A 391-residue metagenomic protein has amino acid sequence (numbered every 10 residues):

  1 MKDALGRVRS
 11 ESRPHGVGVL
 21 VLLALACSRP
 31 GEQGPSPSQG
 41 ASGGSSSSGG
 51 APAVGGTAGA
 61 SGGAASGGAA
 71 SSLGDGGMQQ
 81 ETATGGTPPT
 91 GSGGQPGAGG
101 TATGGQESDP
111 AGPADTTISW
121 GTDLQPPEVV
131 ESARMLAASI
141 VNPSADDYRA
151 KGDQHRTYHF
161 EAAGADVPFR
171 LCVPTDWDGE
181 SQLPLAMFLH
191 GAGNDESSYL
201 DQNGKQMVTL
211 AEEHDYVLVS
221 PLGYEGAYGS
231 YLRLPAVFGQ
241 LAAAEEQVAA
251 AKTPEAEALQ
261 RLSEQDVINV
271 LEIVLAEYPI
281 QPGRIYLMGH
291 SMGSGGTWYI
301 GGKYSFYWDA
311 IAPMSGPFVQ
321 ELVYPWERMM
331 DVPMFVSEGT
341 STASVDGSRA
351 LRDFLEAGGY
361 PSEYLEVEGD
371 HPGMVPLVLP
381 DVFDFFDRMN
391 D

Functional and structural regions predicted by a protein language model:
M1-S12: N-terminal secretory signal peptides that target proteins for export/translocation
A24-A26: C-terminal motif of bacterial Sec signal peptides marking the signal peptidase cleavage site
S28-P37, G74, P88, Q95 (+7 more regions): A domain-start/cap signature at the N-terminus of enzymes
E32-S45, V54: Short, low-complexity, disordered segments immediately C-terminal to signal peptides in bacterial exported proteins
G44, G50, G56-G59, G63 (+5 more regions): Periodic glycine anchor positions in long extracellular repeat architectures
H155, A165-P168, S181-P279: Serine-hydrolase catalytic machinery in alpha/beta-hydrolase-like enzymes
N194, L275-E277, G283-M330: Primarily recognizes the serine-hydrolase "nucleophile elbow" in alpha/beta-hydrolase and SGNH/GDSL folds
A310-N390: The feature captures the conserved acid-bearing segment of alpha/beta-hydrolase catalytic domains
